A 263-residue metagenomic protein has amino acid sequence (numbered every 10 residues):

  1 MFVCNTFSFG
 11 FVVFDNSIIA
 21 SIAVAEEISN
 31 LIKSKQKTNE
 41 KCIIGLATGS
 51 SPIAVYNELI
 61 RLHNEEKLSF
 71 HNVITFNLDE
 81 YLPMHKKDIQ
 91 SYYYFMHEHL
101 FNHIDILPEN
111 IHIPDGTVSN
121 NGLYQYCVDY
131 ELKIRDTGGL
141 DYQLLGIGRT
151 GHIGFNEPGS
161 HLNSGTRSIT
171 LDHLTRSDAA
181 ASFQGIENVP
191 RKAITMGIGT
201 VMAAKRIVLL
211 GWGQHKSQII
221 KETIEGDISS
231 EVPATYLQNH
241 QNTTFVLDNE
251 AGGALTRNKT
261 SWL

Functional and structural regions predicted by a protein language model:
M1-I44: N-terminal glycine-/serine-/threonine-rich phosphate-binding loop
M1-S8, L68-Y142: Ligand-binding beta-strand-loop-alpha-helix segment within the catalytic cores of soluble metabolic enzymes
K33-E65: Glycine-rich N-terminal segment of FAD-binding domains in flavoprotein oxidoreductases, spanning the beta-loop-helix
L46-S51, L145-R149, W212: Glycine-rich beta-strand-to-loop/alpha-helix junction loops that act as flexible
N57-S69, Y92-Y94, P158-R167, G226: A glycine- and small-aliphatic-rich helix-loop capping segment at beta-alpha/alpha-beta transitions that lines
L123-Q125, G154-G159, S164-G165, I219-T223 (+1 more regions): A short secondary-structure junction signal
T150, G154-I198: Class I SAM-dependent methyltransferase SAM-binding "motif I" and its flanking Rossmann-like core
G199, A203-L263: ATP/nucleoside-binding phosphotransfer catalytic cores, i.e., glycine-rich phosphate-binding loops
